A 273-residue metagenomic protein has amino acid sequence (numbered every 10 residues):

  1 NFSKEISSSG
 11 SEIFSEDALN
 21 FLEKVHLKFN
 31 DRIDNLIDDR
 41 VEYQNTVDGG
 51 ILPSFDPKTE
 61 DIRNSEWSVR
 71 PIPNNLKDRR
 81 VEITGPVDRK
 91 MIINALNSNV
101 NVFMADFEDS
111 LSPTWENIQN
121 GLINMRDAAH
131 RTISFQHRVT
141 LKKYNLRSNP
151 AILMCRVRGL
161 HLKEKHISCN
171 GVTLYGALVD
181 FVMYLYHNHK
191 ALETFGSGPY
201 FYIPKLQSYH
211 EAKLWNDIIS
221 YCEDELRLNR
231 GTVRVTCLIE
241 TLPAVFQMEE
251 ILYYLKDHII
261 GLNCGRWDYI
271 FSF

Functional and structural regions predicted by a protein language model:
F2-K4, G10-L27, P53-S65, P73 (+6 more regions): Conserved alpha/beta-domain cores
S9, D17-F21, N35, D39-E42 (+1 more regions): Exposed alpha-helical structural elements
F14-D17, K28, R32-N35, D39 (+1 more regions): Non-membrane alpha-helical secondary structure
N30-N64: An N-cap/entry alpha-helix motif that binds or orients negatively charged groups
D34, G49, I123-M125, Y175 (+1 more regions): Alpha-helix boundary/interfacial micro-motifs
W115, Q119-T132: Active-site-surrounding "flap" and adjacent substrate/cofactor-binding loops of secreted or lumenal enzymes, prototyped
